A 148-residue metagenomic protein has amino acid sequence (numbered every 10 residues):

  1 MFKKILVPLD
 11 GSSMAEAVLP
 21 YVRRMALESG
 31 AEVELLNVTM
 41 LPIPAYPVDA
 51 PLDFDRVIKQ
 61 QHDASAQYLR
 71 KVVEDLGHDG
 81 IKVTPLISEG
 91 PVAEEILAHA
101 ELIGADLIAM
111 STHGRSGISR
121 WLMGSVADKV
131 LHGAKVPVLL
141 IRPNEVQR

Functional and structural regions predicted by a protein language model:
M1, S29-E32, K82, G104: Short loop/turn motifs at secondary-structure junctions
K3-L52, V146: Small/aliphatic-rich secondary-structure junction motif
R24, E28, A98-R148: Gly/Ser-rich helix-loop-strand patches that form or flank binding pockets for ribonucleotide-derived cofactors
L36, T84-S88, L139: General small-molecule cofactor/ligand-binding pocket signal
I43, E74-I108, E145-R148: Structural beta-alpha unit
D53-Q67: A short acidic, glycine-rich active-site loop that binds or catalyzes chemistry on phosphate/adenosine moieties
L69-V73: A conserved short alpha-helical segment within the catalytic HATPase_c
